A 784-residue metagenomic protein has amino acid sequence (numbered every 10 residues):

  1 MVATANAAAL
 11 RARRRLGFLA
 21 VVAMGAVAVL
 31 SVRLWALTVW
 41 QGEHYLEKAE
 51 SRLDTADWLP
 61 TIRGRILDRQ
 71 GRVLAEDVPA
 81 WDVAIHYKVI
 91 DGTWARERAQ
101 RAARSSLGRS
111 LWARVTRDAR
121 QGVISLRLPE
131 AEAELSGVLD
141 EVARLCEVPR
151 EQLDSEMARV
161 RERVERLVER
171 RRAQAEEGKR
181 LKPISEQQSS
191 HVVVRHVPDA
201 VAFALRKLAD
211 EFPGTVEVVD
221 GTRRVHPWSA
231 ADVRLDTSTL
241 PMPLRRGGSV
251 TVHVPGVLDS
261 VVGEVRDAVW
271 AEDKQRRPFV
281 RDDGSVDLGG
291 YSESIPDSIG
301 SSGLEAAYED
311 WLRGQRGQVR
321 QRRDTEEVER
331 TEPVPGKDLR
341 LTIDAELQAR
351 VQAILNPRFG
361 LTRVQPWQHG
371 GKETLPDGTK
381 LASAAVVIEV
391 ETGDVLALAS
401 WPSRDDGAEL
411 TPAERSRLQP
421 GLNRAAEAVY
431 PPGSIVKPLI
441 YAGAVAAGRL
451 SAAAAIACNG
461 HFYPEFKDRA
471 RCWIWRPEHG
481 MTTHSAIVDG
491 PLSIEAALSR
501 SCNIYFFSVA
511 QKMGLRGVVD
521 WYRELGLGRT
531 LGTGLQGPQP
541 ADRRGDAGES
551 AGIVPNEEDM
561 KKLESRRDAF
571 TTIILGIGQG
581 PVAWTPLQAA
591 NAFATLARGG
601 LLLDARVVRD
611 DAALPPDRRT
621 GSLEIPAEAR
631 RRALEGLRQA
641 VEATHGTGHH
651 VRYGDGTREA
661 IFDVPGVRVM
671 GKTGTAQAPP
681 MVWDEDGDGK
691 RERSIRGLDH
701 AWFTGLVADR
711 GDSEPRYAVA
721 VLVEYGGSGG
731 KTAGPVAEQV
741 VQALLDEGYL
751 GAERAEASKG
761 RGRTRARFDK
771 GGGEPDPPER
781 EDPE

Functional and structural regions predicted by a protein language model:
M1-E332, N356-A384, V390, S403 (+4 more regions): Membrane-proximal periplasmic segments of bacterial cell-envelope enzymes, especially penicillin-binding proteins
R72, W81, S136-D140, R144 (+22 more regions): Solvent-exposed, polar/charged alpha-helical surfaces in well-ordered, non-transmembrane soluble domains, broadly
D267-K274, L450, R598-L603, Y749: Short helix-capping/linker segments at secondary-structure and domain boundaries
S298, G727-K731: Ordered, soluble secondary-structure elements with a strong preference for glycine-centered loop motifs and nearby
Q315-G336, I343-L347, H369-S434, L439-V723 (+3 more regions): Beta-lactam-recognizing serine transpeptidase/beta-lactamase-like catalytic domain environment
L361-G370, T647-V651, G748-A752: Surface-exposed helix-capping loop/turn segments at secondary-structure junctions
A597, V641, E738-Y749: Short amphipathic alpha-helical signal-transduction/dimerization elements
G751-F768: Intrinsically disordered, low-complexity mixed-charge segments
